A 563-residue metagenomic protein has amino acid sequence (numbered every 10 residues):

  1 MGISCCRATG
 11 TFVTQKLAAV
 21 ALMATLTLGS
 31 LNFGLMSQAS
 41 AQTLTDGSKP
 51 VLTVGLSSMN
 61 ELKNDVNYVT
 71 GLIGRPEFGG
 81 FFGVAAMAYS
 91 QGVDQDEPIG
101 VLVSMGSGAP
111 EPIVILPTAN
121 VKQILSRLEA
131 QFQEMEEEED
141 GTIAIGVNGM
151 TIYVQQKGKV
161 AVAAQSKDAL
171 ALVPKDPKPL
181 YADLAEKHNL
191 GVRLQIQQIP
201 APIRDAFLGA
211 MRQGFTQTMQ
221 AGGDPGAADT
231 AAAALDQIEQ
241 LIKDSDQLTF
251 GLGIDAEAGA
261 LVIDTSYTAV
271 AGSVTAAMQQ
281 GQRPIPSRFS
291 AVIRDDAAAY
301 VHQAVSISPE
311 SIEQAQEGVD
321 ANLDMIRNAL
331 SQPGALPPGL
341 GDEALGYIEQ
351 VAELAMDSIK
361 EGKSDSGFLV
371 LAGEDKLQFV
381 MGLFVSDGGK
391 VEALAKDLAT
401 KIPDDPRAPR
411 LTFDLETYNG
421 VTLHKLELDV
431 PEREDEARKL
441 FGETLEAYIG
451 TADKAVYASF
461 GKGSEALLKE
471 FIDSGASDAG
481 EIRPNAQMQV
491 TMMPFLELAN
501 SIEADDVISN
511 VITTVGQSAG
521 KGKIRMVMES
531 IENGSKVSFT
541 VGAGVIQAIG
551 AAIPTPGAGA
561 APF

Functional and structural regions predicted by a protein language model:
M1-Q15: N-terminal secretory signal peptides that target proteins for export/translocation
K16-G34: Bacterial N-terminal signal peptides
T25, G480-E481, N485-F563: In a subset of proteins, long, contiguous C-terminal domains/tails are tracked
A39-N148, D183-Q247, S266-D375, A399-F413 (+1 more regions): Structural boundary/hinge residues at secondary-structure and domain interfaces
P50-V54, I99, P112-L116, I143 (+14 more regions): One face of beta-strands
A88-D96, G108, T118-K157, R193 (+2 more regions): Short Gly/Thr-rich strand-loop-strand
G100, E349-E374, G388-G389, D405-T412 (+3 more regions): Long compositionally biased, domain-poor regions of proteins
A144-T218, F441-A519: A conserved glycine-rich beta-strand in the N-terminal activation segment of trypsin-fold
